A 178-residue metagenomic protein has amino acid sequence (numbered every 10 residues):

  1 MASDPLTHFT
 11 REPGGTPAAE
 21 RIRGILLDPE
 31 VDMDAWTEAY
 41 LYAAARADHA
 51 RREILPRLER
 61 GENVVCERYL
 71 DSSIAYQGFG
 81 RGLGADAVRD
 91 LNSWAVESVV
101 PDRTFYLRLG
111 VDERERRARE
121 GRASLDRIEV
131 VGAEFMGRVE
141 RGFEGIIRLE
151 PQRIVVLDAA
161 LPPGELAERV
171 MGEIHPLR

Functional and structural regions predicted by a protein language model:
A2, D112-R178: NTP-dependent small-molecule kinase module
D4-L6, G61, P101, P151-I154: A generic structural signal for alpha->beta connector loops
D4-V96, R169: ATP-dependent small-molecule kinase phosphotransfer cores that center on conserved nucleotide phosphate-binding segments
T10, V65, R103-F105, V155-L157: Hydrophobic/aromatic beta-strand patches that form the interior of the parallel beta-sheet core in alpha/beta enzyme
P13, A45, Y69, L109-G110 (+2 more regions): Short beta->alpha linker loops
A35-T37, V100, E150: Short, solvent-exposed coil/turn segments
A39-L41, Y106, R127, V155-V156: Short aromatic/hydrophobic contact patches that present stacked aromatics for nucleic-acid/ligand binding
S72-R141: A glycine- and Lys/Arg-enriched "phosphate-lid" helix/loop adjacent to the NTP-binding pocket of small-molecule kinases
